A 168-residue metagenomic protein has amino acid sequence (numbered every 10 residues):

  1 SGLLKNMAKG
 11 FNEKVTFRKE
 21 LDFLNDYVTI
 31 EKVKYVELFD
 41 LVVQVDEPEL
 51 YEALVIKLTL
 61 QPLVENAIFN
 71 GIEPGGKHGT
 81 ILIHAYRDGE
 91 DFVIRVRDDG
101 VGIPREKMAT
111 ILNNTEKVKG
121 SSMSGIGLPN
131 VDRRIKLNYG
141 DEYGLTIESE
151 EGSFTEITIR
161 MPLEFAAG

Functional and structural regions predicted by a protein language model:
S1-E148, F154-T158: Two-component histidine phosphotransfer core
I159-F165: C-terminal beta-strand of the catalytic ATP-binding
